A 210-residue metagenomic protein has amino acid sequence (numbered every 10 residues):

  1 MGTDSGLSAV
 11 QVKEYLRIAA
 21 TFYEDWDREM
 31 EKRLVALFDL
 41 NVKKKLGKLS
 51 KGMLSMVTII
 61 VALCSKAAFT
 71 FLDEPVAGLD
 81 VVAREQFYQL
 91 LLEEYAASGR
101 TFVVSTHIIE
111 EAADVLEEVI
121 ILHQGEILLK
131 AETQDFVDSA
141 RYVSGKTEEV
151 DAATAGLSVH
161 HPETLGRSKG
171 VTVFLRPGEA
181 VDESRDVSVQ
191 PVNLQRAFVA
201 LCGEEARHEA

Functional and structural regions predicted by a protein language model:
M1-V57: ABC-family P-loop ATPase nucleotide-binding domains
K13-E14, E85, Q89: Surface-exposed alpha-helical interface segments used for non-catalytic interactions
K66: Conserved catalytic motifs of ABC-family nucleotide-binding domains
T70-E74, L79: Catalytic Walker B motif of ABC-type/P-loop ATPase nucleotide-binding domains
V81-A83: Helix N-cap at the start of a conserved alpha-helix in ABC-type nucleotide-binding domains
F87-L175: ABC transporter nucleotide-binding domain
R167-A210: C-terminal coupling/interaction segments
